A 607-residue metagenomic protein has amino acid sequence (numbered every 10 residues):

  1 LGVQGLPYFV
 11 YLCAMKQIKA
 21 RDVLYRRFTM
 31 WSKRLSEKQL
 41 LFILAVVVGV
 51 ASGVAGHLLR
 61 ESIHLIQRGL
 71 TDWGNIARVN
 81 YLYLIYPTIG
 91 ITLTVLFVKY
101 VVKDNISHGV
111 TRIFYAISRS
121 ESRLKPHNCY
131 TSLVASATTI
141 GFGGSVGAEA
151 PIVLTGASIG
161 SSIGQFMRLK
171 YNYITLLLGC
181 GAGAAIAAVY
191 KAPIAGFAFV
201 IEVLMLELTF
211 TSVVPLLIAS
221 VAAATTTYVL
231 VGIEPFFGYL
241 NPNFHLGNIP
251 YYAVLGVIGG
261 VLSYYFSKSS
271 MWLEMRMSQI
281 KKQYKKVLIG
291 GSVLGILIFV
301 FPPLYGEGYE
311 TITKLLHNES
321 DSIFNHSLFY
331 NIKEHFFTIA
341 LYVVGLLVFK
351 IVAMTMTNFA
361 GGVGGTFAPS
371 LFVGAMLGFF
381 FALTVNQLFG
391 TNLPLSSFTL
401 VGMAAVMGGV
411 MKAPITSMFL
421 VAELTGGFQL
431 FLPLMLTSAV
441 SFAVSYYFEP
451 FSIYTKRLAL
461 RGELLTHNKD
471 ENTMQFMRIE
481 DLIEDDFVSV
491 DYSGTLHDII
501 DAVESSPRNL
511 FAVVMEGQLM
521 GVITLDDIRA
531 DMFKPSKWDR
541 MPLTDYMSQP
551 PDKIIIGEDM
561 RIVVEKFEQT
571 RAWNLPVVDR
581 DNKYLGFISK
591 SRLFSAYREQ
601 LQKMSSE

Functional and structural regions predicted by a protein language model:
Q4-F476, E480-D481, D485-D486, V490-A502 (+4 more regions): Alpha-helical transmembrane segments and immediately membrane-proximal extracytoplasmic
A198, G521-I528, F587-L593: Short hydrophobic beta-strand motif reused across regulatory alpha/beta modules
P215, E484, A530-K534, S548 (+2 more regions): Phosphate-coordinating loops and pocket residues in cytosolic domains that bind phosphorylated ligands
D486-V490, D545, P550-K553: Structural signal for short hydrophobic segments within the conserved structured cores of catalytic domains across
V490-P507, V513-M515, M532, K553-W573 (+2 more regions): The conserved cystathionine-beta-synthase
W538-T544: PAS and related sensory helical modules
K583: Conserved Rossmann-like nucleotide-cofactor binding loop
